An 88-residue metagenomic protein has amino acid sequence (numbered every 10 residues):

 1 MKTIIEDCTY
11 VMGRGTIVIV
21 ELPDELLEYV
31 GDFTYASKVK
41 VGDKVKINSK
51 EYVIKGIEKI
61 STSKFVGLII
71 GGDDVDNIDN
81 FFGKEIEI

Functional and structural regions predicted by a protein language model:
K2-G15, I19-I88: Beta-strand/loop-dominated core regions that host nucleotide or nucleotide-derived cofactor-binding catalytic loops
